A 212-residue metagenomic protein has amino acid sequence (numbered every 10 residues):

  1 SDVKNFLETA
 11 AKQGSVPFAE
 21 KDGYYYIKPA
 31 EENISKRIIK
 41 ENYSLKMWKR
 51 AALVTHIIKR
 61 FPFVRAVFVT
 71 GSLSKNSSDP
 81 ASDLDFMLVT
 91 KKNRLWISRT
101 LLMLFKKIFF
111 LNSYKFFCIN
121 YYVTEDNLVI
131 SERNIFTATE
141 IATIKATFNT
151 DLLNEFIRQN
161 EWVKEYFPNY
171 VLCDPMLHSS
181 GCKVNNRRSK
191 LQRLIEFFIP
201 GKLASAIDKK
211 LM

Functional and structural regions predicted by a protein language model:
S1-A81, T90-M212: Catalytic core of pol beta-like nucleotidyltransferases
